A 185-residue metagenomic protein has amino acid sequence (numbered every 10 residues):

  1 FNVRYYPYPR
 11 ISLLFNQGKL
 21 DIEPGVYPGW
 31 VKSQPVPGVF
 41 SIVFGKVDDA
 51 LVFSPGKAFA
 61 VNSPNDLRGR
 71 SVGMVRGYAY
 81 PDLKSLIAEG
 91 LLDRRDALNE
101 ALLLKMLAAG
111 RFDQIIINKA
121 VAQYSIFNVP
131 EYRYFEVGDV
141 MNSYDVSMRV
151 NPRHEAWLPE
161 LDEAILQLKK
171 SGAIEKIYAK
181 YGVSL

Functional and structural regions predicted by a protein language model:
V3, L51, V72, R94 (+2 more regions): Generic preference for hydrophobic
V3-L13, R95-K105, A109: Short helix-initiation/N-cap motifs at beta->coil->alpha
R4-D66, R76-Y80, V137-M141: Acidic, polar ligand-binding/catalytic clefts
S12, N16, D48, P64 (+7 more regions): Extracytoplasmic/secreted envelope proteins and their assembly/folding machinery, especially bacterial periplasmic
L13, G25-P35, S85, D113-N142: A ligand-binding cleft/hinge motif common to bilobed small-molecule-binding domains
F40-V43, P64-R68, R76-L98, S125-Y132 (+1 more regions): Ligand-binding cleft/hinge of the Venus flytrap
K46-A50, F127-D162, L166, S184-L185: Periplasmic-binding protein-like
P55-A58, N65-R70, M148-Y181: Extended ligand-binding regions for polar small-molecule ligands
